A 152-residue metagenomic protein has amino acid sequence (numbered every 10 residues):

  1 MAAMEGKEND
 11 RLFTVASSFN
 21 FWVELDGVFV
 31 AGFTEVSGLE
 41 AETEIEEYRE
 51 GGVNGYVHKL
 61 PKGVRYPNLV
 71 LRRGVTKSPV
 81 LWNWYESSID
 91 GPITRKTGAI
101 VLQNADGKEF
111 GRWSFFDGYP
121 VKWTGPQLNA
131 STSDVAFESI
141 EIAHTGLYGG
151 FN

Functional and structural regions predicted by a protein language model:
M1-N152: Glycine-rich, low-complexity intrinsically disordered segments
